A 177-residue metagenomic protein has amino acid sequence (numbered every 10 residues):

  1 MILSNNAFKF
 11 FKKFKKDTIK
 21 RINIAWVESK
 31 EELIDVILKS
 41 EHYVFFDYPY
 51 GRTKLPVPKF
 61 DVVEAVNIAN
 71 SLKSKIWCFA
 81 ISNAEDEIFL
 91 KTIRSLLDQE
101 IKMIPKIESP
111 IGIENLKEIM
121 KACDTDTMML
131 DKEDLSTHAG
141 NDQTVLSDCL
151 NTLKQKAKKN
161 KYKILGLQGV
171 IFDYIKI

Functional and structural regions predicted by a protein language model:
M1-I177: Non-catalytic helical/linker scaffolds that mediate oligomerization, partner binding, and domain coupling around large
